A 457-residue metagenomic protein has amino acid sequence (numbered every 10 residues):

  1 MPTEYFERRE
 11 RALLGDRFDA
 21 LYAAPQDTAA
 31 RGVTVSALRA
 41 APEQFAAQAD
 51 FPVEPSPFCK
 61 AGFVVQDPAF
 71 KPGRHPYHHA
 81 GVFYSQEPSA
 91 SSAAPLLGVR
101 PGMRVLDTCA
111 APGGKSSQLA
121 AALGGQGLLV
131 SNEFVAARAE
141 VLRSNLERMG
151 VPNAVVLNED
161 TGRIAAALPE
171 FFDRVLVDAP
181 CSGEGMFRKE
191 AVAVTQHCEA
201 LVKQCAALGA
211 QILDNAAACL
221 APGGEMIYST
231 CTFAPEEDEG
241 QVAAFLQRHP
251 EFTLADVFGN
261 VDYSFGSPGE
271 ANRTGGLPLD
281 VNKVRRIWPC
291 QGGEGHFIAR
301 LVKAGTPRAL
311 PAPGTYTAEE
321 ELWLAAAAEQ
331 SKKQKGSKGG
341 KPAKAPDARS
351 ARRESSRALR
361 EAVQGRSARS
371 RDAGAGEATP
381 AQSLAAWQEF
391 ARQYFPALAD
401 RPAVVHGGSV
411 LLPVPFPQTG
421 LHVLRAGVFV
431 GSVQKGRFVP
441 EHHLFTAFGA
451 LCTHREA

Functional and structural regions predicted by a protein language model:
M1-F171, K203-L208, A255-V281, R285-I287 (+4 more regions): Glycine-rich nucleotide cofactor-binding entry segment
M1-Q48, E294-F297, A304-A457: Polybasic, low-complexity RNA-engagement segments
M103-R104, L128, R174, G223-E225 (+1 more regions): Short glycine-centered segments of the SAM/dcSAM-binding site in methyltransferase folds
L123-G124, L220-P222: Helix-to-beta-strand junctions that scaffold the AdoMet/dcAdoMet cofactor pocket in Class I SAM-dependent enzymes
L128, V151, D173-R174, A179 (+4 more regions): S-adenosyl-L-methionine-dependent methyltransferase catalytic core, i.e., the SAM/SAH-binding region
A137, R174-D214, I227, C231-E239 (+1 more regions): Mobile active-site "lid"/loop adjacent to the S-adenosyl-L-methionine
R174, R248, G276, D280-Y316: Core SAM-dependent methyltransferase catalytic element
F245: Conserved catalytic/ligand-binding micro-motifs in nucleotide and anionic cofactor chemistry
